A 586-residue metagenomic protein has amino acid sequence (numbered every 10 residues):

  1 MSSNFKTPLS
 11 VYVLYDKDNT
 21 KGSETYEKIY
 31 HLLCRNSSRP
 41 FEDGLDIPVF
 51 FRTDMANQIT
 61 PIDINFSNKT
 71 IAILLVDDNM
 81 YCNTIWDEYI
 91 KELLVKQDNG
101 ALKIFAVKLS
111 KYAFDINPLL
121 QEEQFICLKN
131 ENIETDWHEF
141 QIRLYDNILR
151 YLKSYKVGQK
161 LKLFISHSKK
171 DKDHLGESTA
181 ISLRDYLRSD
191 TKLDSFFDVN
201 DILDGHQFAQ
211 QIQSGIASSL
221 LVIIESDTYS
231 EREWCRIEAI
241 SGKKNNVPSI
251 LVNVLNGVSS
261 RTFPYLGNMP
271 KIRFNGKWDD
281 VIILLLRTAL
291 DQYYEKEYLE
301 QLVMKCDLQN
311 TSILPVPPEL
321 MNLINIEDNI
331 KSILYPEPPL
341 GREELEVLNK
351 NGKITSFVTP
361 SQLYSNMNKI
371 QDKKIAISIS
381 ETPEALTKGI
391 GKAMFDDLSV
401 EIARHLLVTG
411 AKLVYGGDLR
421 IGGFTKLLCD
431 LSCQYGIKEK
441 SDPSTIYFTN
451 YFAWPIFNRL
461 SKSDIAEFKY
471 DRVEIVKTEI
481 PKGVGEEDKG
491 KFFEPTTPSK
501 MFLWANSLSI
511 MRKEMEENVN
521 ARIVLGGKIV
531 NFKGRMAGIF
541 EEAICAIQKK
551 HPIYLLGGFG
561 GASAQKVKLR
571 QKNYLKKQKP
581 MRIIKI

Functional and structural regions predicted by a protein language model:
M1-R35, Q58, Y81, K108-Y186 (+2 more regions): C-terminal interaction surface of TIR/SEFIR-family domains
M1-T53, N200-D201, E295-L308, F357 (+6 more regions): Extended, compositionally biased accessory segments flanking or bridging domains
D18, I62-A113, K170-D171, Q213-S259 (+5 more regions): Conserved beta-strand-loop-alpha-helix hinge of the TIR/SEFIR fold
G22-E27, T84-D87, I116-P118, L175-S178 (+8 more regions): A short acidic (Asp/Glu
K28-I64, Y81-I85, S182-Q213, T228-E233 (+2 more regions): Conserved BB-loop
H31-R35, T60, I64, T70-I71 (+4 more regions): Acidic/glycine-enriched connector segments
L161-I224, K305-L340, K373-A411: Conserved small-residue-rich
